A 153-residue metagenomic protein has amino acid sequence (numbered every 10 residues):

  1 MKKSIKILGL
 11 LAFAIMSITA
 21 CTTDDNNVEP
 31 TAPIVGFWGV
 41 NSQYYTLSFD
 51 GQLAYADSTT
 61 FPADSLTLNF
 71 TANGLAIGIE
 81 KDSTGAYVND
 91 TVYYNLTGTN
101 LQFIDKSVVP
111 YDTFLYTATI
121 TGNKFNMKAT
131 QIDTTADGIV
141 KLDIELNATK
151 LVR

Functional and structural regions predicted by a protein language model:
M1-G9: Bacterial N-terminal signal peptides that target proteins for export
M16-A20: C-terminal motif of bacterial Sec signal peptides marking the signal peptidase cleavage site
D24-N89, N100-R153: Lipid interaction determinants
